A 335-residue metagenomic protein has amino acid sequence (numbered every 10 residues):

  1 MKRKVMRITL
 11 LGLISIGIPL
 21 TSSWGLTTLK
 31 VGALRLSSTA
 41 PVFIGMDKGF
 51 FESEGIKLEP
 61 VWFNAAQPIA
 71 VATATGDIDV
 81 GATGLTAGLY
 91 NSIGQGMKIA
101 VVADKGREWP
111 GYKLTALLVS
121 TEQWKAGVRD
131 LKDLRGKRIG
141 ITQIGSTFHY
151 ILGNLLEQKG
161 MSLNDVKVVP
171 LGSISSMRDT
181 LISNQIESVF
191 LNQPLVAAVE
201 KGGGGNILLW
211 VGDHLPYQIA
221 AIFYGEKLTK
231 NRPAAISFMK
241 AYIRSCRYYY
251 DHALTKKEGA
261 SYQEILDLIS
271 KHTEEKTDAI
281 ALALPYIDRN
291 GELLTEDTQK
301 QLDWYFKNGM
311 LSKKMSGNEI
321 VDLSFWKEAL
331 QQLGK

Functional and structural regions predicted by a protein language model:
M1-L10: Bacterial N-terminal signal peptides that target proteins for export
T9-P19: Bacterial N-terminal signal peptides
L20-G25: Sec/Tat signal peptide C-region and signal peptidase I cleavage site
L26-S162, V168-L171, E187-Q193, L208-W210 (+1 more regions): Short, glycine-/small- and polar/acidic-enriched structural segments that line small-molecule recognition paths
P68-A70, G88-L89, S176-T180, L195-V196 (+1 more regions): Short, hydrophobic alpha-helical packing/hinge segments within bilobed ligand-binding/sensory domains
R107-A116, G202-K227, M239-Y242, D322-Q331: Periplasmic-binding protein-like
K230-S312: Secondary-structure end/capping motifs
Q299-K335: Conserved C-terminal helix/tail region of periplasmic/extracytoplasmic solute-binding proteins
